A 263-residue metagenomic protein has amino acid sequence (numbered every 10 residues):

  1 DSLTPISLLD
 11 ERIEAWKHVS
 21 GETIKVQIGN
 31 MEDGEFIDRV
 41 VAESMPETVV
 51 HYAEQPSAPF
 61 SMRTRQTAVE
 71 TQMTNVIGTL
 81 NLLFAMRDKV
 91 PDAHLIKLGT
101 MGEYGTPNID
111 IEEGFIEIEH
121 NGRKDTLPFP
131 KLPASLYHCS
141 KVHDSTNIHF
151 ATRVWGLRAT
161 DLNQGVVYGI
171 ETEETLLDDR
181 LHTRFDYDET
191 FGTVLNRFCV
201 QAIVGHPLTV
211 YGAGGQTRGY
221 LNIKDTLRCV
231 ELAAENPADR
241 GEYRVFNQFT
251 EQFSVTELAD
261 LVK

Functional and structural regions predicted by a protein language model:
D1-I170: N-terminal Rossmann-like NAD(P)+-binding domain of SDR-like oxidoreductases, especially those catalyzing
L3-T4, T193, V255: Active-site loop of classical SDR/Rossmann-like NAD(P)-dependent oxidoreductases, centered on the catalytic Tyr-X3-Lys
E22, A202-K263: C-terminal substrate-binding subdomain of Rossmann-fold SDR/epimerase-dehydratase oxidoreductases
V41, L83, C199, E231-E235: Generic structural signal for well-ordered alpha-helical scaffold segments
T79, L83, I148, L195 (+2 more regions): Short-chain dehydrogenase/reductase
K89, M101-Y104, V154, E171-E174 (+5 more regions): Phosphate/oxyanion-binding loops and surfaces in catalytic or ligand/nucleic-acid-binding neighborhoods
P133-Y137, G165-G192, G212-K224, E251: Glycine-rich "substrate-gating" loop/helix at the edge of Rossmann-like oxidoreductase active sites
H143-N147, A151, F198, L258 (+1 more regions): Hydrophobic alpha-helix immediately C-terminal to the catalytic Tyr-X-X-X-Lys motif of short-chain
